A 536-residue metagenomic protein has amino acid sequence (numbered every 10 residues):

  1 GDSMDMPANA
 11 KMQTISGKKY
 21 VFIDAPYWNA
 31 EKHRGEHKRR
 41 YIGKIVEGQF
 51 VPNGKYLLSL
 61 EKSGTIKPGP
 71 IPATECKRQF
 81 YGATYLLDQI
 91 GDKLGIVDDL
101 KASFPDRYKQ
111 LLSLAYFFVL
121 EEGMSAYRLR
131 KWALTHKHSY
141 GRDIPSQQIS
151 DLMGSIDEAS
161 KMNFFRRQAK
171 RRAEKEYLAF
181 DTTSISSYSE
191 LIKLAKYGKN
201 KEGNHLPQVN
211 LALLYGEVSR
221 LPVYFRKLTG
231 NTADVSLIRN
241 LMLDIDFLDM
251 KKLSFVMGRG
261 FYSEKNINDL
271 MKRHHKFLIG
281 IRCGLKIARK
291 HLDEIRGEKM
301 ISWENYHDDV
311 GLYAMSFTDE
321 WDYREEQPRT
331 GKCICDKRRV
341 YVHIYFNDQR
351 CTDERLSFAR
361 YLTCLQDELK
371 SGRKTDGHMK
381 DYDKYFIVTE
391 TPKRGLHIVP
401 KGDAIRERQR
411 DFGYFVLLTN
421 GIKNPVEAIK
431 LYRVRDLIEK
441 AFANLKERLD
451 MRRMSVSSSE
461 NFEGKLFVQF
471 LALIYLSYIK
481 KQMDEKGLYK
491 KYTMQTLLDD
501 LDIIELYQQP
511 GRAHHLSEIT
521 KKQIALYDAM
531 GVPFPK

Functional and structural regions predicted by a protein language model:
G1-L194, A212-N231, R239, A404 (+3 more regions): Dynamic "connector" segments at or just before major functional cores
A30, H136-R142, A159, E217-L221 (+4 more regions): Secondary-structure transition/capping motifs at alpha-helix termini and the adjoining loop/turn into the next element
E176, H205-Q208, A212, R406-Q409 (+3 more regions): Secondary-structure capping and boundary motifs in well-ordered enzyme cores
H205-V218, N231-D246, I438, F442: Structured alpha-helical segments in the cores of large, soluble enzyme domains
P207, F225-K227, H274-L431, D499-K536: An anionic, glycine-rich sequence signature occurring as long contiguous blocks
R226-K227, T232-N240, F247-L248, F261 (+3 more regions): Catalytic or ion-translocation cores adjacent to nucleophile or general acid/base/metal-coordination motifs in diverse
S254-Y262: Acidic/histidine-rich, metal-coordinating catalytic segments
A428-S455: Short amphipathic alpha-helical "interface-anchor" segments enriched in bulky aromatics
